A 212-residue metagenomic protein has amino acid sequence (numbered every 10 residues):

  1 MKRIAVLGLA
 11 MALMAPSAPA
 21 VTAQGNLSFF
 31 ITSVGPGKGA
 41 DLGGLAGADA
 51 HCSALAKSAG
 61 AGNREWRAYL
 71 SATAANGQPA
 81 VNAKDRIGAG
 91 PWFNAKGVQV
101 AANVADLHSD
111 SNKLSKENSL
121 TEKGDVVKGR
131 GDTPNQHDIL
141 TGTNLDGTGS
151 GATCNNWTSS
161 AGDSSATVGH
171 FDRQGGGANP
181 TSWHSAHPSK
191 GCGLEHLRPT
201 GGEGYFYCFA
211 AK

Functional and structural regions predicted by a protein language model:
M1-I4: Positively charged n-region of N-terminal signal peptides that target proteins for export
V6-P16: Bacterial N-terminal signal peptides
V21-K212: Secreted/extracellular ectodomain signature
